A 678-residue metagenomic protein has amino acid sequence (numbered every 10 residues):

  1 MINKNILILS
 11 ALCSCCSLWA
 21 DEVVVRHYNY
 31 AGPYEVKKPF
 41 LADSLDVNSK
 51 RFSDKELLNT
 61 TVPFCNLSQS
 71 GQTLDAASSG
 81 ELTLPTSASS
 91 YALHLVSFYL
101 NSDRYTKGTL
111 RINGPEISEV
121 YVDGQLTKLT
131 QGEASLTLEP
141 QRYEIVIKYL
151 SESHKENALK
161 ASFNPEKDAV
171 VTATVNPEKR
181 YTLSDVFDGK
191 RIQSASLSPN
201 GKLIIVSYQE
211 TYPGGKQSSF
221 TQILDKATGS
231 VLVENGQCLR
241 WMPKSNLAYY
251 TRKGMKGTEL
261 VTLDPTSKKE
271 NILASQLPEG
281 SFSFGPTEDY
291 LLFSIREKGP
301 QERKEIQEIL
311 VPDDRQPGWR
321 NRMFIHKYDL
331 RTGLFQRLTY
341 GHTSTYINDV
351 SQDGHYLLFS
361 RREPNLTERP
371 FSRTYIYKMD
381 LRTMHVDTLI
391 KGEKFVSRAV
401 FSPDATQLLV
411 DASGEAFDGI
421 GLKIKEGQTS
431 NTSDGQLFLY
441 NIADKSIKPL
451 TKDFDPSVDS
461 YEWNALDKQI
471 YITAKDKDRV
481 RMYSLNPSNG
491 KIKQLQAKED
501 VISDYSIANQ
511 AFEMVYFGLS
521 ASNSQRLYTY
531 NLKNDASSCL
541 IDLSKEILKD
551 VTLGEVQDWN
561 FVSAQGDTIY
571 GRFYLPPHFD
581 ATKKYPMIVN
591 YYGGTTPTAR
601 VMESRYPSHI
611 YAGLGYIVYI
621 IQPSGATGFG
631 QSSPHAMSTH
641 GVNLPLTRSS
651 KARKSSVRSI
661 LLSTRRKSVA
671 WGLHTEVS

Functional and structural regions predicted by a protein language model:
D21-L82, E144-R180: Accessory carbohydrate-binding/adhesion or oligomerization-edge regions at the termini of glycan-active proteins
S102, T106-E119, I145: Aromatic-lined ligand-binding clefts that engage carbohydrates, nucleic acids, or primary amines
I117-A158: Beta-strand-rich ligand-recognition modules
G189, Y208-F220, T251-V261, A274-G280 (+10 more regions): A flexible loop/linker signature enriched in serine peptidases of the S9 family
A195-L203, L239-A248, F282-Y290, N348-Y356 (+4 more regions): Blade-terminus and WD-like Trp-Asp/Gly-His loop motifs, strongest in beta-propeller folds
D225-T228, D264-K268, D329-G333, D380-M384 (+3 more regions): Short loop/turn segments that connect beta-strands within beta-propeller blades
D225-T258, Q276-P278: Blade-loop segments of beta-propeller domains
S503-S678: Serine-hydrolase catalytic core recognition
